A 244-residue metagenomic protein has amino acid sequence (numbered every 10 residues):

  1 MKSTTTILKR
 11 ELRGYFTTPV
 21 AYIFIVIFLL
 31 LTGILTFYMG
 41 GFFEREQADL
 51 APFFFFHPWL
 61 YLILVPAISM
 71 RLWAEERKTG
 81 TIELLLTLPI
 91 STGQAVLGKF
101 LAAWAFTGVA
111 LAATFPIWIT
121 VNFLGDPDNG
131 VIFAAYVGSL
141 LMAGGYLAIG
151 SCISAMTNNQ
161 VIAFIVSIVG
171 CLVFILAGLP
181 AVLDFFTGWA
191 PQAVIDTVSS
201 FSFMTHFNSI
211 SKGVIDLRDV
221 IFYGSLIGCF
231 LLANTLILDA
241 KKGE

Functional and structural regions predicted by a protein language model:
M1-Y22: Aromatic- and glycine-rich beta-strand/loop motifs that create alpha-glucan
F28-T32, A103, S139, I168-L172 (+1 more regions): Residue-level recognition of pore/gate-forming positions within transmembrane alpha-helices of multi-pass
L35, G40, Q160-I210: Transmembrane helix segments
L35-F37, E44-Q47, F54, L60 (+2 more regions): Secretory targeting signals
F54-E75: Long, hydrophobic alpha-helical segments
V65-S69, A148-G150, A233-N234: Hydrophobic/aromatic residues in alpha-helical transmembrane segments
L72-A102: Helix-loop-helix units of permease transmembrane domains in multi-pass membrane transporters, especially ABC
N208-E244: Alpha-helical transmembrane segments of multi-pass membrane transporters/translocases
